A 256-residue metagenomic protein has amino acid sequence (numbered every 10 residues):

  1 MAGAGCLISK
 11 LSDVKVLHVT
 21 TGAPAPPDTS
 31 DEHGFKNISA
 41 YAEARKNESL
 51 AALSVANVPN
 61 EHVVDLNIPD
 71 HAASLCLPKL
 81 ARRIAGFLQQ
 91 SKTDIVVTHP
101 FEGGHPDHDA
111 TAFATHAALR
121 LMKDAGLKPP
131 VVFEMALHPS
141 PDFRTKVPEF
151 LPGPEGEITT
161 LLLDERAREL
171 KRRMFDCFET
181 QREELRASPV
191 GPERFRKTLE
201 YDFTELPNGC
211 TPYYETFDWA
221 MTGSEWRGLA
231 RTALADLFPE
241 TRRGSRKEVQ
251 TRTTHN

Functional and structural regions predicted by a protein language model:
M1-S91, H116-L127, A233-D236: Active-site rim/loop-helix segments in enzyme catalytic domains that contact anionic ligands
K10-D13, A73-N256: Metal-dependent de-N-acetylase/amidase catalytic core
